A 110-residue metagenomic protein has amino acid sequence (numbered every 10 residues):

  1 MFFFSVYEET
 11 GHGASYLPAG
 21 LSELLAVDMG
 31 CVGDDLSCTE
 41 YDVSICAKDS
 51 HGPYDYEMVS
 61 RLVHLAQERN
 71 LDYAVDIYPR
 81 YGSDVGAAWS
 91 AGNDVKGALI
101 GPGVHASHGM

Functional and structural regions predicted by a protein language model:
M1-K48, Y81, V85: Acidic/histidine-rich catalytic neighborhood of metal-dependent amide-processing enzymes
S44-M110: Active-site-adjacent substrate-binding region of metalloamidase/peptidase-like peptide-processing proteins
